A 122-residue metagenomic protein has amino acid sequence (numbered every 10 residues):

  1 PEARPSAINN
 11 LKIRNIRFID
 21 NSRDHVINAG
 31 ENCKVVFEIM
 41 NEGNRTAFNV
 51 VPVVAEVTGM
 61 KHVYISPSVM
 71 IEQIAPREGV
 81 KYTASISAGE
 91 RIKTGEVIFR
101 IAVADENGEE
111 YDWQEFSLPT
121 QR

Functional and structural regions predicted by a protein language model:
P1-N28, P119-R122: Low-complexity, acidic Ser/Thr/Pro/Gly-rich terminal tails and inter-domain linkers that flank the onset of structured
P1-S6, V63-P67, S87-R122: Terminal connector regions
R23-I27, M40, E72-I74, S87-G89: Outer-membrane beta-barrel proteins
A29-R45: Short beta-strand elements of extracellular/lumenal beta-sandwich folds
M40-K61: Short acidic, flexible loop segments centered on an aromatic residue
M70-V80: Short proline/glycine- and polar residue-rich coil/turn motifs
K81-S85: Exposed aromatic-hydrophobic patches
